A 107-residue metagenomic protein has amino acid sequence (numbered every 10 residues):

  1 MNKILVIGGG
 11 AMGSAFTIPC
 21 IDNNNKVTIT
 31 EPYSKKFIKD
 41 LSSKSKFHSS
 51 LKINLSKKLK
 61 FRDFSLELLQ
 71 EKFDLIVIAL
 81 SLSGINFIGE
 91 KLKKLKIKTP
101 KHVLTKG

Functional and structural regions predicted by a protein language model:
M1-Q70: NAD(P)+-binding Rossmann beta1-loop-alpha1 motif at the extreme N-terminus of oxidoreductases
L66, Q70-G107: Rossmann-like NAD(P)(H) cofactor-binding subdomain of soluble oxidoreductases
